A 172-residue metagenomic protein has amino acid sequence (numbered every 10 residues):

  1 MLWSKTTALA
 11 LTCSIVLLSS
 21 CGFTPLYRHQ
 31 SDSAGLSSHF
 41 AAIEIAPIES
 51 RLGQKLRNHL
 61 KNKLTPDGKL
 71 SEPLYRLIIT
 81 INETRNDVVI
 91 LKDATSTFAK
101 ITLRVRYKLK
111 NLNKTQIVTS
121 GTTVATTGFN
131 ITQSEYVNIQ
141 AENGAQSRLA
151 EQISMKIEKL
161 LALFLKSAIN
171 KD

Functional and structural regions predicted by a protein language model:
M1-A10: Bacterial N-terminal signal peptides that target proteins for export
C13-S14: Repetitive helical segments and hydrophobic/amphipathic motifs
L17-S20: C-terminal motif of bacterial Sec signal peptides marking the signal peptidase cleavage site
G22-P25: Bacterial signal peptide processing site
S31-E49: Post-signal peptide N-terminal segment of mature Sec-exported envelope proteins
D67, S71-P73, I78-T122, T126-G144 (+2 more regions): Surface-exposed short loop/turn segments
Q140-D172: C-terminal/domain-edge helix-coil "capping" segments
